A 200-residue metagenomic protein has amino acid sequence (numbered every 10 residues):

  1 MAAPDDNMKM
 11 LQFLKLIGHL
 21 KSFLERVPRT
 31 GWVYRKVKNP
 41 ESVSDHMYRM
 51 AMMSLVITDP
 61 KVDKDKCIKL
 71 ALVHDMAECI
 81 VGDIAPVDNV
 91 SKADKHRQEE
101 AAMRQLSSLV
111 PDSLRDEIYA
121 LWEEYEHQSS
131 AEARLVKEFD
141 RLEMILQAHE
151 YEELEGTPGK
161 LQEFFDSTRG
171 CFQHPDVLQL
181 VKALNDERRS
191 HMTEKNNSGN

Functional and structural regions predicted by a protein language model:
A2-N200: Active-site helical microenvironments for divalent-metal-assisted chemistry
